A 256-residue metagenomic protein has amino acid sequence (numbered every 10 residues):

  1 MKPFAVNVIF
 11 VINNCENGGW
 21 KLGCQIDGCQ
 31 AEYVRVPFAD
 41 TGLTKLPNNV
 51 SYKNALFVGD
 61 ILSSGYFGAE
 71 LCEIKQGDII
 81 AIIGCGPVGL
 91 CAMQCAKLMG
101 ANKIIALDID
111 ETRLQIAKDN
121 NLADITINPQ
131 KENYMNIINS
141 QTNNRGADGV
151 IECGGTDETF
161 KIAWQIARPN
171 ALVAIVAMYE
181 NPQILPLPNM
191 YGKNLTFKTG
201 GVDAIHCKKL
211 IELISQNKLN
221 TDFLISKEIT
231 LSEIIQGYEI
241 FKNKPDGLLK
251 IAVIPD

Functional and structural regions predicted by a protein language model:
M1-L43: Glycine-rich phosphate/adenylate-binding loop and adjacent beta-alpha elements of nucleotide- or dinucleotide-binding
K45-K131, N136: Mid-domain Rossmann-like dinucleotide-binding core that forms the NAD(H)/NADP(H) cofactor-binding site
C72-I74, T142, G154, I166-R168: A generic alpha-to-beta junction signature in SAM-dependent methyltransferases
D108, A177, G201: Conserved acidic E/D residue at the C-terminus of a beta-strand in Rossmann-like folds
Q141-G149: A glycine-rich helix->loop->beta "capping" turn within Rossmann-like NAD(P)(H)-dependent oxidoreductase domains
D148-I151, A174: N-terminal Rossmann-like NAD(P) cofactor-binding module of classical short-chain dehydrogenase/reductase
K161-Q165, A204-D256: C-terminal hydrophobic helical "lid"/dimerization subdomain of Rossmann-like NAD(P)H-dependent oxidoreductases
A171-L172, I184-L224: Rossmann-fold dehydrogenase core element
